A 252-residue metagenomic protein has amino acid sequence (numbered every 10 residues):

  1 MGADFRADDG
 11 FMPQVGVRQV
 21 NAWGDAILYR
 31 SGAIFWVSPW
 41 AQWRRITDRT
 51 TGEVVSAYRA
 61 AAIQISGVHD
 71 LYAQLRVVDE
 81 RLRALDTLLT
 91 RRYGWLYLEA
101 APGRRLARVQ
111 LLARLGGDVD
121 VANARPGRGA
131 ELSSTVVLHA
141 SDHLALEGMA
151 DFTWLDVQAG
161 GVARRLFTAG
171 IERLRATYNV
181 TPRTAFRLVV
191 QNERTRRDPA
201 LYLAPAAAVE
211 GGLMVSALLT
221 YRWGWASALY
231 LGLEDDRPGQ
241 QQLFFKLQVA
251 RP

Functional and structural regions predicted by a protein language model:
M1-P252: Exposed, low-structure sequence patches enriched in small/polar residues
